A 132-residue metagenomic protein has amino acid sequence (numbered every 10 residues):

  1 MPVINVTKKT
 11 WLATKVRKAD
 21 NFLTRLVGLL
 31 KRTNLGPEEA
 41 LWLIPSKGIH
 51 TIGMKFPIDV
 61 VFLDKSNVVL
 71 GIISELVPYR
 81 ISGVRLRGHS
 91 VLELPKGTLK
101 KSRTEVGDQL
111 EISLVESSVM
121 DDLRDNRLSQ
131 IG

Functional and structural regions predicted by a protein language model:
M1-G132: Compact, glycine-rich, soluble single-domain proteins
